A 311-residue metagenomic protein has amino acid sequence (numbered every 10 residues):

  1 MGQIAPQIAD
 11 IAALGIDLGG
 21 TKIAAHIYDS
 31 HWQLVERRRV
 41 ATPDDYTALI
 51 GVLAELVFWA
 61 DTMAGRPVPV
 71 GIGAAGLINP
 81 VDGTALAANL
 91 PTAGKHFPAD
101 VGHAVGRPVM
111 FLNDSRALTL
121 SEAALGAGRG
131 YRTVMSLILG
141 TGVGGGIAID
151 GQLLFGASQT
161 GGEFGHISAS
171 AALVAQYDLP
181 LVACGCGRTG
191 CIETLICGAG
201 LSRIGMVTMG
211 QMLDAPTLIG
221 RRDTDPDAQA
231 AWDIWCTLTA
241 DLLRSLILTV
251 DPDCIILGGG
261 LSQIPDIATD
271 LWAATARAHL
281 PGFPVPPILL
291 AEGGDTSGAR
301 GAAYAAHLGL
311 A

Functional and structural regions predicted by a protein language model:
M1-P69, I78-A85, A99-R107, S121-Y131 (+1 more regions): ATP-binding/phosphotransfer module of carbohydrate and carboxylate kinases, centering on a glycine-rich
A41-D44, A93, G161-E163: A short acidic/small-residue loop/turn micro-motif
A75: Conserved NAD(P)H cofactor-binding loop of Rossmann-fold oxidoreductase domains
G83-G94: A charged helix-plus-loop insertion that forms the helical arch/lid used to bind and gate nucleic-acid substrates
V109-D114: General beta-strand structural signal in soluble alpha/beta enzymes
R116-L120: Short acidic loop-to-helix transition motifs that present clustered carboxylates
Y131-L195: Glycine-rich phosphate-binding loop of actin/hexokinase-like ATP-binding domains
